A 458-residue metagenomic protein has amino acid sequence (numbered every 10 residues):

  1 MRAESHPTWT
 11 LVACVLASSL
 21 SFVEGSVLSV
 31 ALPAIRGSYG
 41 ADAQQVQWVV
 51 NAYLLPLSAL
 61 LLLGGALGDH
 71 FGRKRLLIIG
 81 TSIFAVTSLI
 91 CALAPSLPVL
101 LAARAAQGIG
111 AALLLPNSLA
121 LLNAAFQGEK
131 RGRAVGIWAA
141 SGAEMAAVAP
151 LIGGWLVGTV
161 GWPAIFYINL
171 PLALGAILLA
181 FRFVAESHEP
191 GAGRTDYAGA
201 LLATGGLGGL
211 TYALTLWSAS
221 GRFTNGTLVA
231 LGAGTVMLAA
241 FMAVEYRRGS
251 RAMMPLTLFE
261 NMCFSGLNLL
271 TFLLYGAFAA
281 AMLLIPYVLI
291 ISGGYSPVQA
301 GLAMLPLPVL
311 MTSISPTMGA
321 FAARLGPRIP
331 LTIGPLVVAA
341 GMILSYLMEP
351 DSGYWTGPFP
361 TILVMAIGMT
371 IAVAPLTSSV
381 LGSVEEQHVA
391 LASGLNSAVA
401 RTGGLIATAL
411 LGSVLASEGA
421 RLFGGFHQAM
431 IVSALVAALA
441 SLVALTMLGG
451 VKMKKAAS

Functional and structural regions predicted by a protein language model:
W9-V23, L28-V30, A43, A198 (+3 more regions): 12-transmembrane solute porter fold
S19, N51, L55, S82 (+7 more regions): Transmembrane alpha-helical cores of Major Facilitator Superfamily
S29-L61, V99-A102, V298-A303: Extracellular/periplasmic helix-loop-helix junction of adjacent transmembrane segments in MFS-like secondary
I35-R36, L67-G68, I152-V160, L214 (+4 more regions): Interfacial helix-cap and linker-helix signal at transmembrane-aqueous boundaries of multi-pass secondary transporters
S38-G40, G72, L93-V99, V160-G161 (+3 more regions): Helix-breaking motifs and short loop linkers at transmembrane-helix boundaries and internal kinks in secondary membrane
N51-G65, L115-L119, L305-M318: Central cavity-lining transmembrane alpha-helices of secondary-active solute carriers, predominantly the Major
L61, A66-A198, E386: Helix-loop-helix hairpins in multi-pass membrane proteins, especially solute transporters
L170-E189, T204-L216, G234-R248, A440-G450: C-terminal membrane-cytosol helix-exit motif in multi-pass small-molecule transporters
